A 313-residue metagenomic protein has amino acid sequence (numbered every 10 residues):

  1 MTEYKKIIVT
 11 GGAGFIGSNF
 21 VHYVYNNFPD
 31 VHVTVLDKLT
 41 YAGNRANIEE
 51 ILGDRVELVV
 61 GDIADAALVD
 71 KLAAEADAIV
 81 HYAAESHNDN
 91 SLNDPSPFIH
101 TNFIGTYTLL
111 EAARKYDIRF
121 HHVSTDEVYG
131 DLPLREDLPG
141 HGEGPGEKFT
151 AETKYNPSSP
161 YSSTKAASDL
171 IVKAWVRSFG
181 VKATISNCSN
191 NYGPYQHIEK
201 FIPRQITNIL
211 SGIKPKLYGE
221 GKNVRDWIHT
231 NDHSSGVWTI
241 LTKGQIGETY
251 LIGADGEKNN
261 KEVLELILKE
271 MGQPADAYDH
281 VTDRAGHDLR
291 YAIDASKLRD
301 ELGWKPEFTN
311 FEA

Functional and structural regions predicted by a protein language model:
M1-N191: N-terminal Rossmann-like NAD(P)+-binding domain of SDR-like oxidoreductases, especially those catalyzing
K6-I8, F20, V33, G61-A64 (+2 more regions): C-terminal substrate-binding subdomain of Rossmann-fold SDR/epimerase-dehydratase oxidoreductases
T10, L92, H100-F103, Y161 (+7 more regions): Short, solvent-exposed loop/helix junctions and linker helices that flank or host conserved functional motifs
N19, A46, K71, N90-N93 (+4 more regions): Generic recognition of short, well-ordered alpha-helical segments
T40, V80, H87, P95 (+7 more regions): Generic anion/oxyanion-binding catalytic loop in active/binding sites
N44, L52, P194-I198, G256 (+2 more regions): Residue-level signature of the cytosolic catalytic core of signaling kinases
N47, L132-K148, L170-T242, D255-E257 (+1 more regions): NAD(P)-dependent short-chain dehydrogenase/reductase
D54-R55, A74-D77, A113-H121, G193 (+4 more regions): Generic structural signal for short, solvent-exposed loop/turn connectors between secondary structure elements
